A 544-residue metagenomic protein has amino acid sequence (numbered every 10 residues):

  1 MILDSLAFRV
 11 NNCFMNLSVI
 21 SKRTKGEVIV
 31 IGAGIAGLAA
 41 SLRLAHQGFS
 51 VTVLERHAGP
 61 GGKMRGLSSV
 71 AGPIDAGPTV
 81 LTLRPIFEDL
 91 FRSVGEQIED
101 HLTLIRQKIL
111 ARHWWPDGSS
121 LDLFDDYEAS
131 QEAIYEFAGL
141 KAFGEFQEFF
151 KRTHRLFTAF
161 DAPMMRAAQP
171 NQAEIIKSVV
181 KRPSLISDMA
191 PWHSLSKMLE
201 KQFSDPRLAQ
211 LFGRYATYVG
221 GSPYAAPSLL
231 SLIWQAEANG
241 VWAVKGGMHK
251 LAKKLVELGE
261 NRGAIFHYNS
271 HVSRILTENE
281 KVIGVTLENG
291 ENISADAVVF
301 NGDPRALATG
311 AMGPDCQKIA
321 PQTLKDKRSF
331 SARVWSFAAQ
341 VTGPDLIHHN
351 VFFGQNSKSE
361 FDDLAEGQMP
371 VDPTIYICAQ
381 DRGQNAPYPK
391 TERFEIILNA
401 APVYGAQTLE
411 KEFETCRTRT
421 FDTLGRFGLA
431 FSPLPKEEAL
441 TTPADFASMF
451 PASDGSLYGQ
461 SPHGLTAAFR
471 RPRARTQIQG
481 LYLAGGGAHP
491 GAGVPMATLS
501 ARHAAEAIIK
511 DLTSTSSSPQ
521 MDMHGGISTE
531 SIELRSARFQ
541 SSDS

Functional and structural regions predicted by a protein language model:
I2-V28, H46-Q47, H463-A467, P519-S544: Extreme N-terminal leader/targeting segments of oxidoreductases
I20-A159, Q460: N-terminal glycine-rich phosphate/pyrophosphate-binding loop and immediately adjacent elements
P78, G486-I508: A conserved FAD-binding loop/helix module that cradles the flavin
P116-A225: Rossmann-like flavin
D205-V219, D372-Y376, A430-P490: A glycine-rich dinucleotide-binding beta-alpha-beta segment and adjacent secondary-structure elements that constitute
L232-V282: Helical element adjacent to the flavin cofactor pocket in flavoenzyme catalytic cores
S273-Y388, G525, F539, D543: Mid-domain catalytic core of redox enzymes that form a hydrophobic substrate pocket/lid adjacent to a catalytic redox
Q340-A447: C-terminal segments that line or cap access tunnels to active or ligand-binding sites in enzymes and enzyme-associated
